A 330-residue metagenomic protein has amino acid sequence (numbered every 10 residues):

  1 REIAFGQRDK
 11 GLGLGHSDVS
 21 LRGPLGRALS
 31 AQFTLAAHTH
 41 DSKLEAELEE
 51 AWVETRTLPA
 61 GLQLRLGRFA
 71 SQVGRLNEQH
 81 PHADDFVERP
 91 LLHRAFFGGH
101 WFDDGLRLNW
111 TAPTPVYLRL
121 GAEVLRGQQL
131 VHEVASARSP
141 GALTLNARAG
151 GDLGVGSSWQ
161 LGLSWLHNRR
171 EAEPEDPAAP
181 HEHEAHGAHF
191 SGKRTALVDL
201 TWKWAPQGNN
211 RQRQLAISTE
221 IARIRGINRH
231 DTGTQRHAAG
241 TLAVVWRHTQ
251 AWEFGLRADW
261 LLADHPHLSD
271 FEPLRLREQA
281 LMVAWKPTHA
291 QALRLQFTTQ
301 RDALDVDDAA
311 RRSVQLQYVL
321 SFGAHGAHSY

Functional and structural regions predicted by a protein language model:
R1-A4, A36-S42, V73, L91 (+7 more regions): Sequence/structural signature of outer-membrane beta-barrel proteins
R1-D9, R75, L92, G208-R213 (+2 more regions): Outer-membrane beta-barrel biogenesis signature
R1-L130, A137-T144, R148-V155, A243-D264: Outer membrane beta-barrel
G6-G11, D41-L48, F96-H100, V134-G141 (+4 more regions): Replace "Gram-negative outer membrane beta-barrel proteins" with "bacterial and organellar outer membrane beta-barrel
A31-F33, L62-L64, L118-A122, W159-L163 (+6 more regions): Transmembrane beta-strands of outer-membrane beta-barrel proteins
L108, V198-L200, W285, A310-Y330: Outer-membrane beta-barrel "beta-signal"
G156-P273, R277: Detector for outer-membrane/organellar transmembrane beta-barrel domains, recognizing the amphipathic beta-strand
R277-L293: C-terminal structured "cap/appendage" subdomains that terminate the fold
